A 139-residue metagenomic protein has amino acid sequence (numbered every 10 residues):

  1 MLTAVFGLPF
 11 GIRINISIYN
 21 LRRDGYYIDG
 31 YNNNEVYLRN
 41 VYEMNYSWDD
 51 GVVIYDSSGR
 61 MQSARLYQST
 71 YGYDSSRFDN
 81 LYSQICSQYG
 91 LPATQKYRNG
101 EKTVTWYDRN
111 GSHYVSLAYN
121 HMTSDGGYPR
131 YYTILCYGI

Functional and structural regions predicted by a protein language model:
M1-E35, N40, Y67-I139: Non-cytosolic coordination micro-motifs
E35-S58: Compositionally biased P/S/T/G-rich terminal and signal peptide-adjacent segments that lie outside catalytic cores
